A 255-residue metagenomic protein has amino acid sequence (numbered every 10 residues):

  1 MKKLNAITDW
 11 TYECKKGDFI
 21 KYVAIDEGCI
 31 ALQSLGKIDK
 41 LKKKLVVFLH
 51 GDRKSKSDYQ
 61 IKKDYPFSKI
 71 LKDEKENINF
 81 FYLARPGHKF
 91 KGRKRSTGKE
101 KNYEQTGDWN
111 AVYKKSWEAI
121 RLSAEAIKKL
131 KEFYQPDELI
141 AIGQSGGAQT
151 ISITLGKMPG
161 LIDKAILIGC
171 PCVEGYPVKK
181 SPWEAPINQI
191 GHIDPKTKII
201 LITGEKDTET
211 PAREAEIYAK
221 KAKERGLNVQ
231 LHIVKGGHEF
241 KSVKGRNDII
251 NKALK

Functional and structural regions predicted by a protein language model:
K2-K37: N-terminal cap/lid segment of alpha/beta-hydrolase-fold proteins
C29, K37-Y82, K91: Short, surface-exposed "cap/lid" segments of acyl-processing enzymes
G98-F133: Alpha/beta-hydrolase active-site loop
I142-G147, I151: Gly/Ala-rich beta-loop-alpha elbow adjacent to hydrolase catalytic centers
G160-V173: A conserved short beta-strand
C170-K235: The feature captures the conserved acid-bearing segment of alpha/beta-hydrolase catalytic domains
G237-G245: Catalytic histidine-centered segment of alpha/beta-hydrolase-like enzymes
G245-K255: Catalytic active-site module of serine/aspartate enzymes centered on a nucleophile-bearing elbow/loop
